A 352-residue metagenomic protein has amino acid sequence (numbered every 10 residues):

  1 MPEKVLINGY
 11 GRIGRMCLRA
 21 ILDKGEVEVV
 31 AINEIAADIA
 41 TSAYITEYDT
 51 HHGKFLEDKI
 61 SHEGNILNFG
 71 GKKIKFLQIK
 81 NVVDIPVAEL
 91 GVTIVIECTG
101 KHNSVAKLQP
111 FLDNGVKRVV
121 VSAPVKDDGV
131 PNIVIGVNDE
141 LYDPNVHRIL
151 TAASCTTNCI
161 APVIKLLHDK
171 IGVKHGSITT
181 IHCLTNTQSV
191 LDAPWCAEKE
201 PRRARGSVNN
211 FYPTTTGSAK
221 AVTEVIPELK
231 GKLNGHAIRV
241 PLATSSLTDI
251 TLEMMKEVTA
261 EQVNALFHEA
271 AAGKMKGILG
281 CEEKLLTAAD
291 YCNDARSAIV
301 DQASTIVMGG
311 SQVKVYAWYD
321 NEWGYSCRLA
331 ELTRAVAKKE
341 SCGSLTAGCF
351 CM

Functional and structural regions predicted by a protein language model:
M1-A204, V307, E331, K339-S341: N-terminal Rossmann-like NAD(P) cofactor-binding subdomain of oxidoreductases, focused on the glycine-rich
P2, N234-G235, L247-M352: C-terminal active-site/capping subdomain that shapes the small-molecule cofactor and substrate pocket of enzyme
N8, R12, M16, L90 (+13 more regions): Conserved active-site and cofactor/substrate-binding residues in soluble primary-metabolism enzymes
E28, K174, H236, S246-T248: A generic structural signal for short beta-strands and their flanking turns/coil linkers
L67, I133-I135, I149, V190-L191 (+5 more regions): Short clusters of hydrophobic/aromatic residues that line enzyme substrate/ligand-binding pockets
Q188-N210, T214-I226: NAD(P)-dependent short-chain dehydrogenase/reductase
P201-Y212, I238, L242-E253: Glycine-rich phosphate/diphosphate-binding loops and the adjacent beta-loop-alpha structural elements that coordinate
P227-A237: A structural supersecondary motif
